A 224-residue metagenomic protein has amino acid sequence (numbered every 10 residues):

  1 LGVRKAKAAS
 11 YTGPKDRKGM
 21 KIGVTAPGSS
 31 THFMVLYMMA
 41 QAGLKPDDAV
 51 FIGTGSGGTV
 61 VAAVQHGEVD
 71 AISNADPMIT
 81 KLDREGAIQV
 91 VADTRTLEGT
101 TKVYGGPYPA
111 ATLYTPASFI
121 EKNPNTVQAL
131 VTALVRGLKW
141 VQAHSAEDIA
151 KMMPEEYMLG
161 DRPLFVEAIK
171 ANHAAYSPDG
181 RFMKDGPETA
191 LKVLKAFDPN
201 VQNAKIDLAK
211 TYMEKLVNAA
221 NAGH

Functional and structural regions predicted by a protein language model:
L1-R84, K184, E188: Bilobed "Venus flytrap"/periplasmic-binding protein-like clamshell domains and structurally analogous long
A9, T96-G106, H173-M183: Short, solvent-exposed loop/beta-turn-alpha elements that line the ligand-binding surface or hinge of extracytoplasmic
D16-M20, Q65, T112, A133-V135 (+1 more regions): Flexible glycine/proline-enriched surface loops and loop-helix/loop-strand junctions
M39, D48, E147, N203-K205 (+1 more regions): Mature soluble domains of exported/periplasmic/lumenal proteins and thiol-rich metal-chelating peptides
T59-E155: Pocket-lining segment of extracytoplasmic ligand-binding domains
Q65-V69, H173-D185, N218-G223: Short amphipathic alpha-helical segments at helix boundaries and their inter-helical linkers
I120-V201: Secondary-structure end/capping motifs
L191-H224: Conserved C-terminal helix/tail region of periplasmic/extracytoplasmic solute-binding proteins
